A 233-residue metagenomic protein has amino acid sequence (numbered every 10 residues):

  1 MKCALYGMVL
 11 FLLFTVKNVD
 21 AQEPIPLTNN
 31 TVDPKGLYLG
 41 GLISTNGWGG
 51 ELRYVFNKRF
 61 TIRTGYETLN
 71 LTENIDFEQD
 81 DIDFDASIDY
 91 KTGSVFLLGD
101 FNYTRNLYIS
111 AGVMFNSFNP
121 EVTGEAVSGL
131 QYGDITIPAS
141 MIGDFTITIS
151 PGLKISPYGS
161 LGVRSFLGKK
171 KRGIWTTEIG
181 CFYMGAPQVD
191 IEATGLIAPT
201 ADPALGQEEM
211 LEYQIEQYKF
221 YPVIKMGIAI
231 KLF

Functional and structural regions predicted by a protein language model:
M1-V32, Q214-Q217, F233: Cleavable N-terminal export/targeting peptides
P26-N30, G36-G40, E67-V95, F118-S156 (+1 more regions): Extracellular/periplasm-exposed beta-strand and loop segments of Gram-negative cell-envelope proteins, dominated by
N30, G50-E67, L97: Feature captures outer-membrane beta-barrel proteins of Gram-negative bacteria and organelles
Y38, G49, T61, Y108 (+2 more regions): Membrane-spanning beta-strand positions in outer-membrane beta-barrel proteins
G41, G50-Y54, L97-F101, A111-V113 (+3 more regions): Residues on the lipid-exposed face of transmembrane beta-strands in outer-membrane beta-barrel proteins
I43-G47, Y66-T72, V113-N119, S165 (+2 more regions): Transmembrane beta-strands of outer-membrane beta-barrel pores
N57-R59, T104-N106, F166-K170, Y221 (+1 more regions): Outer-membrane beta-barrel channels and translocator barrels
L167-W175, P187-Q188: Substrate-binding/catalytic groove segments of enzymes that remodel or degrade extracellular structural polymers
